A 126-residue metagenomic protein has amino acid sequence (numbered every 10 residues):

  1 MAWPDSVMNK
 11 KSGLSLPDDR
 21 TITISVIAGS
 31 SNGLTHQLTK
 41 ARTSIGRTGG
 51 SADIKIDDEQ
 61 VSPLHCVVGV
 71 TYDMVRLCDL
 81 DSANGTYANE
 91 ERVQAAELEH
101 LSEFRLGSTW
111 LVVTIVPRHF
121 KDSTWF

Functional and structural regions predicted by a protein language model:
M1-E59, G69, R118-F126: Intrinsically disordered, low-complexity acidic Ser/Thr-rich regulatory segments
L34-W110: Forkhead-associated
